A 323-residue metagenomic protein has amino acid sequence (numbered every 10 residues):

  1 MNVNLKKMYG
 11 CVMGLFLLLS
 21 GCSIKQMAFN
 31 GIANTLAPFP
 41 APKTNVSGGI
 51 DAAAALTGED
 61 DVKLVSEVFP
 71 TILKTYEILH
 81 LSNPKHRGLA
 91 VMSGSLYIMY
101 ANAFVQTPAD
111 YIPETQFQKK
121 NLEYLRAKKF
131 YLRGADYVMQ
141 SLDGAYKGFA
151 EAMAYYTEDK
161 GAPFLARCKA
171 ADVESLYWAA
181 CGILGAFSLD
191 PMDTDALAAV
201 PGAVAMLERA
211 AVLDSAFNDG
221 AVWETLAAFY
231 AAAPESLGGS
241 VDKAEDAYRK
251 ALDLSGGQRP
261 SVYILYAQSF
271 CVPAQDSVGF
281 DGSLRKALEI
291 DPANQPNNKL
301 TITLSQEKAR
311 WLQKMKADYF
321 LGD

Functional and structural regions predicted by a protein language model:
N2-V12: Bacterial N-terminal signal peptides that target proteins for export
N34-I78, S82-K85, L96-R209, A221-D253 (+5 more regions): Short coil/linker segments at helix-helix boundaries
K85, N218, Q258-R259: Short helix-capping/linker turns of helical repeat alpha-solenoids
L89, G220-V222, S261-V262: TPR alpha-solenoid repeat register
D214, I264: Ligand-binding pocket scaffold of soluble enzyme catalytic domains
